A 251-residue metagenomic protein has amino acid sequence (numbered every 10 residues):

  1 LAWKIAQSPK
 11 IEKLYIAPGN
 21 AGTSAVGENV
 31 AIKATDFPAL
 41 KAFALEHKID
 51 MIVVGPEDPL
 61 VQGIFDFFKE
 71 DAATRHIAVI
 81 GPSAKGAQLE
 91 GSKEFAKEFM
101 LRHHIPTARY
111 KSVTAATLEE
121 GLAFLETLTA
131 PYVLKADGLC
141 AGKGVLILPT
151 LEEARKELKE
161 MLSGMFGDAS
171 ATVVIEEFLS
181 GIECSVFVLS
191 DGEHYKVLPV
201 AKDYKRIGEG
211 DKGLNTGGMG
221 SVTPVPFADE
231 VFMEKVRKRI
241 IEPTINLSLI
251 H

Functional and structural regions predicted by a protein language model:
L1-A84: ATP-binding N-terminal substructure of ATP-dependent carboxylate-amine bond-forming enzymes
A25-V26, Q88-E94, G208-G210: Short, charged, surface-exposed secondary-structure boundary motifs
L60-Q62, G121, E183-C184: Short, well-ordered alpha-helical microsegments
H76-I77, L89-V174, S180-G181, E193 (+3 more regions): Active-site nucleotide/adenylate-binding loops and adjacent lid/helix of ATP-dependent enzymes
K212-T223: Conserved phosphate/anionic-ligand binding catalytic regions in large, soluble enzymes, centered on
I250-H251: Conserved small/polar residues in nucleotide/adenosyl-binding loops
